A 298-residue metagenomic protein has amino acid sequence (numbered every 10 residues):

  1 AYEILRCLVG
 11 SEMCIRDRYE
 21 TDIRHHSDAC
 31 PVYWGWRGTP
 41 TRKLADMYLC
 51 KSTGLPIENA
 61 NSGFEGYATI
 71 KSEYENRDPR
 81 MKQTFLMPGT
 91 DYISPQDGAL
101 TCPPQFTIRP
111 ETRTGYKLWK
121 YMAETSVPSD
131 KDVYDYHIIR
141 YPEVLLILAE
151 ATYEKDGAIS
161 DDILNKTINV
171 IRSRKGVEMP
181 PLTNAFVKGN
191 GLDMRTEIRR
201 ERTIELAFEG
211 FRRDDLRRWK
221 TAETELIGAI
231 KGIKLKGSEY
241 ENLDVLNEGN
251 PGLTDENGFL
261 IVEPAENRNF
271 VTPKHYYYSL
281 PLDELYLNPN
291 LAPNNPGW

Functional and structural regions predicted by a protein language model:
A1-G10, C14-I15: Single conserved hydrophobic/aromatic residue that forms the stacking wall/gate of nucleotide- or nucleobase-binding
Y19-I23, G89-Q96, L206-A207: Short, solvent-exposed loop/turn elements at domain surfaces
W34-P40, I204: Extracytoplasmic/secretory soluble proteins
T41-P56, N76: Segments forming glycine/polar-rich beta-alpha architectures that bind adenosine-containing cofactors
L55-N76, L285-W298: Acidic, glycine-rich segments characteristic of secretory precursors and extracytoplasmic regions
K71-I171: C-terminal substrate/ligand-recognition segments
T152-K155, L164-D255: C-terminal structured "cap/appendage" subdomains that terminate the fold
G252-W298: Extended, compositionally biased alpha-helical segments that mediate assembly or anchoring
